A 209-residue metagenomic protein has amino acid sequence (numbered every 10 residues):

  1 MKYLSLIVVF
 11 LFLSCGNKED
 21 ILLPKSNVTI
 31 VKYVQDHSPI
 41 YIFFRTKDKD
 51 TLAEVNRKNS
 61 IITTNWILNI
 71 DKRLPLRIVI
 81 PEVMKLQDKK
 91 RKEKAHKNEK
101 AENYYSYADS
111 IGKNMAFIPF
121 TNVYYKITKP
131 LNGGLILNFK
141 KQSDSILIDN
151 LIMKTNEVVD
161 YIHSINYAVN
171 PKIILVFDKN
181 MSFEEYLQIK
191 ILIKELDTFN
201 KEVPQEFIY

Functional and structural regions predicted by a protein language model:
M1-L4: Positively charged n-region of N-terminal signal peptides that target proteins for export
L11-S14: C-terminal motif of bacterial Sec signal peptides marking the signal peptidase cleavage site
G16-Y209: Long, low-hydrophobicity, acidic/polar, solvent-exposed interaction domains
